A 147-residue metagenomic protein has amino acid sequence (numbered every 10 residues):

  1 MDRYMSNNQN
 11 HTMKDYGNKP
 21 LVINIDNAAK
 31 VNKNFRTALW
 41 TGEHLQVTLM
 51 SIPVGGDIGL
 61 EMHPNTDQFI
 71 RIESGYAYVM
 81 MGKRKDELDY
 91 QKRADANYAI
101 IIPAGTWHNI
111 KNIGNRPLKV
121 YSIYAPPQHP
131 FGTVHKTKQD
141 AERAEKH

Functional and structural regions predicted by a protein language model:
M1-Q46, G59, K92, K136-H147: A short, N-terminal "cap"/entry segment at the start of jelly-roll beta-barrel domains of the cupin/DSBH fold
A38, V47-S51, F69, Q91 (+2 more regions): Conserved hydrophobic/aromatic beta-strand scaffold that supports enzyme active sites
L49, V79-M81, V120: Short hydrophobic/aromatic-rich beta-strand segments that constitute the beta-sheet cores of beta-sandwich/beta-barrel
L60, V79-M80, I102, H108-N115: Short beta-strand His + acidic residue motifs that chelate non-heme Fe in jelly-roll/DSBH and cupin folds
N65-R84: Glycine- and acidic-residue-biased ligand/ion/polar-headgroup-sensing regions
F69, N115-G132: A short hydrophobic beta-strand segment most commonly corresponding to one strand of the jelly-roll/cupin
R84-A104: Short acidic-glycine-tyrosine-enriched beta hairpin
